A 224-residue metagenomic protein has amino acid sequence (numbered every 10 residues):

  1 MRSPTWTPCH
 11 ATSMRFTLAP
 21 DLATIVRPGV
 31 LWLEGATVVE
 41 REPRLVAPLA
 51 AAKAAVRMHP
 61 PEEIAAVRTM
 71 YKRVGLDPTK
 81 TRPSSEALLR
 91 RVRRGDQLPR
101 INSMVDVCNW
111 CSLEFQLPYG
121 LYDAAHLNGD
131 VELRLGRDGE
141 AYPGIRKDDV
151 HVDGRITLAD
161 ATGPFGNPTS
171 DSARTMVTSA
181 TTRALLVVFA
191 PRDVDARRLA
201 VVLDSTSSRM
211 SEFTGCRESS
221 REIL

Functional and structural regions predicted by a protein language model:
R2-L224: Charge-biased, low-complexity intrinsically disordered regions
